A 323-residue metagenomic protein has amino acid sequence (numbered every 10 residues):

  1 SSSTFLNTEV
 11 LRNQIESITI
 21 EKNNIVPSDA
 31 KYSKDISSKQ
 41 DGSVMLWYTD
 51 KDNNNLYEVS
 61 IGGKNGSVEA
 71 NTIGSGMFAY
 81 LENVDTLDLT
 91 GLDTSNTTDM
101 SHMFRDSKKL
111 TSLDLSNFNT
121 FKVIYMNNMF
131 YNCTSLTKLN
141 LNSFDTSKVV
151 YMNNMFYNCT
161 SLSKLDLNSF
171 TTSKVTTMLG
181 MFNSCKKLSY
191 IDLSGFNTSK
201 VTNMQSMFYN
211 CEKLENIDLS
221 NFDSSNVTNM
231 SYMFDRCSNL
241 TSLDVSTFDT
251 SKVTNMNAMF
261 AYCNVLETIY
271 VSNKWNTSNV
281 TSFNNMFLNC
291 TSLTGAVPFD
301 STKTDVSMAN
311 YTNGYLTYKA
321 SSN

Functional and structural regions predicted by a protein language model:
S1-N323: Negatively charged
